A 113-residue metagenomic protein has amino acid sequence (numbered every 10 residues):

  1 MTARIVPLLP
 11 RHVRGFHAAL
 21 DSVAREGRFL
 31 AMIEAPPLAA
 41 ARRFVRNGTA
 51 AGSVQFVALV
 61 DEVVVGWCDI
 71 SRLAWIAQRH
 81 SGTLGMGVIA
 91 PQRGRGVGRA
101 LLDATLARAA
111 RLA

Functional and structural regions predicted by a protein language model:
A3-F16: A short beta-loop-alpha structural element at the N-terminal edge of CoA-dependent acyl/N-acetyltransferase catalytic
P10-R11, A24, R28-H80, G85-I89 (+1 more regions): Acetyl-CoA-dependent GNAT
L20: Hydrophobic "lid"/C-terminal helical patch of Rossmann-like NAD(P)-dependent dehydrogenase/epimerase domains
G94-L102: Glycine-rich acyl-CoA binding loop
R95, L112-A113: Short coil/turn segments at alpha/beta junctions that flank glycine-rich nucleotide-binding fingerprints
